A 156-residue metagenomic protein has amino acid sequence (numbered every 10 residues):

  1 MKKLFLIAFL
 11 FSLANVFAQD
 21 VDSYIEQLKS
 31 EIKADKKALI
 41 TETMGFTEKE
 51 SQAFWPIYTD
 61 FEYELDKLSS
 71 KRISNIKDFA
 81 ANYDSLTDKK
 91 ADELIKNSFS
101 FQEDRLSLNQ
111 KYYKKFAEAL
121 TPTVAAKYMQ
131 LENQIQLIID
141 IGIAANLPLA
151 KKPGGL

Functional and structural regions predicted by a protein language model:
M1-L4, Q19: Positively charged n-region of N-terminal signal peptides that target proteins for export
K3-A14: Sec-dependent N-terminal signal peptides
K3-L4, S30, K37, I73: Hydrophobic alpha-helical segments, especially transmembrane helices and their immediate juxtamembrane helical caps
A14-D20: Sec/Tat signal peptide C-region and signal peptidase I cleavage site
I25, K36-A119: Amphipathic alpha-helical segments
I25-E26, E31, D60, L106-L156: Amphipathic, charged alpha-helical segments and their helix-to-coil junctions in extracytoplasmic/peripheral assemblies
